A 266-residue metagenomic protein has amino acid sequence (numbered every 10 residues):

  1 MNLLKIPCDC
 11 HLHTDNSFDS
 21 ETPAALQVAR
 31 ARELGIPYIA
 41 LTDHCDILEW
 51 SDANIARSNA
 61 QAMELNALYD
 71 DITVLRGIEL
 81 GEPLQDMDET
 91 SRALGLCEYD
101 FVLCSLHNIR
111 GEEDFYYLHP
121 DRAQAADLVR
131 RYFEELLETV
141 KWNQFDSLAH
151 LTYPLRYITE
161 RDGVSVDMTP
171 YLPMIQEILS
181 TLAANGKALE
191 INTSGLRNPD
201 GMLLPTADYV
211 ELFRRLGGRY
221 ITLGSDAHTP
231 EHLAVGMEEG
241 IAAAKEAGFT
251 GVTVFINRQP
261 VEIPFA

Functional and structural regions predicted by a protein language model:
M1-E98, Y157-T169, T193, T229-V235 (+2 more regions): An N-terminally biased module of ancient metal coordination in phosphate/nucleic-acid-related enzymes
K5-D9, Y38-A40, T73-G77, D100-L103 (+4 more regions): Structural preference for beta-strand elements that scaffold enzyme active sites
H11, A31, V102, H150 (+3 more regions): Conserved, mostly hydrophobic/aromatic
R32, A183, R214-R215, K245: Anion (oxyanion) recognition and catalysis
H44, L151, G218-A234, V254-N257: Short acidic/histidine-rich active-site segments
D52-A184: Extended substrate/RNA-proximal surfaces in nucleic-acid metabolism proteins
P199-L223, V235-A242: Extended hydrophobic/aromatic segments used for targeting, binding, or gating
A244, F249-A266: Short, basic/aromatic-enriched C-terminal tail that caps enzymatic domains
